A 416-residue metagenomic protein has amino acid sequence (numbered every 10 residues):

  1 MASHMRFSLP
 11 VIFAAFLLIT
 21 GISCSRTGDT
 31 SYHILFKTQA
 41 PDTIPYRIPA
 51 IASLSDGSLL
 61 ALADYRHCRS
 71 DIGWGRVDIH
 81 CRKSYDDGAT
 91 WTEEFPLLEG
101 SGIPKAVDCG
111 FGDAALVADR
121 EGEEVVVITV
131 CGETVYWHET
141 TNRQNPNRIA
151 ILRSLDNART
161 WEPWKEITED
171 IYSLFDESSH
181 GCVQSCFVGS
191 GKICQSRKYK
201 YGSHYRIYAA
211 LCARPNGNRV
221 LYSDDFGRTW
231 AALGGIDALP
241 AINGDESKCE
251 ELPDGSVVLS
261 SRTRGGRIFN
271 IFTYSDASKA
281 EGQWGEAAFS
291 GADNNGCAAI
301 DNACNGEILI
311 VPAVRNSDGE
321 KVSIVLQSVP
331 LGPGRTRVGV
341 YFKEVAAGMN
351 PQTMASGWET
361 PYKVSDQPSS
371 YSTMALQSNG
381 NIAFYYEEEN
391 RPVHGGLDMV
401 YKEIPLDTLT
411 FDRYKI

Functional and structural regions predicted by a protein language model:
M1-I12: Bacterial N-terminal signal peptides that target proteins for export
S3, A15-F16, L211, I271: Intrinsic disorder/low-complexity segments
H4-M5, T20-I22: Intrinsic disorder/low-complexity segments
V11-T20: Bacterial N-terminal signal peptides
C24-I416: Asp-box/BNR beta-propeller blade signature and adjacent active/binding-site loops in extracellular glycan-interacting
